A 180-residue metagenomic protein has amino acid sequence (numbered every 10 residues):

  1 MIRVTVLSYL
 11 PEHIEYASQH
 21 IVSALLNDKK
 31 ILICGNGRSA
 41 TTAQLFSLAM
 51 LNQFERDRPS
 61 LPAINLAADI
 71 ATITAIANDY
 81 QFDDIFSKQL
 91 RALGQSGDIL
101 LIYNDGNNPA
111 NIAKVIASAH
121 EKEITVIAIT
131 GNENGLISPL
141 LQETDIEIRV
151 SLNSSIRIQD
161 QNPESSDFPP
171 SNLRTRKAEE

Functional and structural regions predicted by a protein language model:
M1-T5: Short glycine/proline- and acidic residue-enriched helix-loop micro-motifs that form flexible lids or anion-recognition
V6-N27: A short, well-structured juxtamembrane/interface segment
V22, K29-L32, G37: N-terminal hydrophobic or amphipathic segments with adjacent small-residue motifs that include Sec signal peptides
L32, S39-A40, Q44-E179: Glycine-rich phosphate-binding loops that contact phosphosugars or nucleotide phosphates
